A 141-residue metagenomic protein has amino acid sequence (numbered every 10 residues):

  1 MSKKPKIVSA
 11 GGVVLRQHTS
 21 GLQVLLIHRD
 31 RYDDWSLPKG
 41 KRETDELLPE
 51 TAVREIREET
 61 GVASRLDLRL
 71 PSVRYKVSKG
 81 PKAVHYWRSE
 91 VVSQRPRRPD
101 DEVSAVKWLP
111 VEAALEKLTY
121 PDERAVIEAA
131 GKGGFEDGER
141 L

Functional and structural regions predicted by a protein language model:
M1-Q23: Conserved N-terminal beta-strand and adjoining loop/helix that marks the start of the Nudix/MutT-like hydrolase domain
I7-S9, D30, P81-V84: Short connector loops at helix/strand junctions that flank enzyme active sites, especially segments positioning acidic
V13, D30, E112: Anionic group-transfer/hydrolysis microenvironments
L25-H28: Short, acidic/hydrophobic/Gly-rich beta-strand patch recurrent on exposed beta strands that often constitutes part
D34-L37: Short small-residue beta-strand/loop micro-motif enriched in glycine and branched aliphatics
G40-A129: Unchanged
K132: Short, well-ordered alpha-helices that flank and scaffold nucleotide-derived cofactor binding pockets
F135-L141: Short, charged, intrinsically disordered terminal tails
